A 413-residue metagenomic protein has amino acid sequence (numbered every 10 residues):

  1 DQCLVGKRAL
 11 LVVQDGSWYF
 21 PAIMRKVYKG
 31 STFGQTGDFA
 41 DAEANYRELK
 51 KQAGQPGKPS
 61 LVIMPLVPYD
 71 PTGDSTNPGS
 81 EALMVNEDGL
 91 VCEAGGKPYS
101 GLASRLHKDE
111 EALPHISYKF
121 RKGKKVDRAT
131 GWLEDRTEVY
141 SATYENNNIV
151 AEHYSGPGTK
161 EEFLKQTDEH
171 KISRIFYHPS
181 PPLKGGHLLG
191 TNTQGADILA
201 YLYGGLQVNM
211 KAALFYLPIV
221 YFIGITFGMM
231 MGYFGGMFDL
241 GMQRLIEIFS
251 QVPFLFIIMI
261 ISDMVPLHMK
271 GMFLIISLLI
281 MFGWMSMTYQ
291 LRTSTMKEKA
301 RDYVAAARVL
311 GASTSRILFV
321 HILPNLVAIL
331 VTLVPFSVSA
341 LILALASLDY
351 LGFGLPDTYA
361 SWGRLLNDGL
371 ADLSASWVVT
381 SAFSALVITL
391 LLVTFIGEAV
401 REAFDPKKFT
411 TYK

Functional and structural regions predicted by a protein language model:
D1-G89, E93-A94, K108-E111, E134 (+5 more regions): Gly/Trp-centered helix-boundary motif
G89-L90, L113-Y118, T295, L355: General secondary-structure propensity
C92-Y99, H115-V126, G131-W132, Y140-S155: Conserved anchor residues at repeat-unit boundaries in beta-strand-based tandem repeats, strongest for the MORN repeat
A103: Active-site core segments that coordinate phosphate-bearing ligands/cofactors across diverse enzyme families
T137: Nucleic acid-machinery interaction/catalytic patches
T191-K413: Alpha-helical transmembrane segments of integral membrane proteins, especially multi-pass inner/plasma-membrane
